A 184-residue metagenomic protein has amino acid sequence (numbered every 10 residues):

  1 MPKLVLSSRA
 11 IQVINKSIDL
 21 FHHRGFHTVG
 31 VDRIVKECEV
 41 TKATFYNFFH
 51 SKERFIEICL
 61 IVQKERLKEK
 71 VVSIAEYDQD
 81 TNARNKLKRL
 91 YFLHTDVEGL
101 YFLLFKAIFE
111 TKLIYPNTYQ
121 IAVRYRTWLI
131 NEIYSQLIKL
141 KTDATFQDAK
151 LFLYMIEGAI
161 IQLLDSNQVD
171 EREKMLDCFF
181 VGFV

Functional and structural regions predicted by a protein language model:
M1-S8: N-terminal intrinsically disordered/low-complexity leader segments
S8-I18, I34, C59-K70, I133: Generic hydrophobic, amphipathic alpha-helix propensity
Q12, L20-R54, I58: Helix-turn-helix
F49, A107-Y115: Short helix-capping/turn signature of helix-turn-helix
I58, V72-G99, F152: Hydrophobic alpha-helical connector segments
E65-K68, L100, Y115-K150: Amphipathic alpha-helical packing segments from all-alpha helical-bundle domains
R84, K88, F92, T127-Y134 (+3 more regions): An amphipathic alpha-helix signature
K106, I138-F180: Hydrophobic/aromatic-rich alpha-helical bundle segments in the mid-to-C-terminal region
